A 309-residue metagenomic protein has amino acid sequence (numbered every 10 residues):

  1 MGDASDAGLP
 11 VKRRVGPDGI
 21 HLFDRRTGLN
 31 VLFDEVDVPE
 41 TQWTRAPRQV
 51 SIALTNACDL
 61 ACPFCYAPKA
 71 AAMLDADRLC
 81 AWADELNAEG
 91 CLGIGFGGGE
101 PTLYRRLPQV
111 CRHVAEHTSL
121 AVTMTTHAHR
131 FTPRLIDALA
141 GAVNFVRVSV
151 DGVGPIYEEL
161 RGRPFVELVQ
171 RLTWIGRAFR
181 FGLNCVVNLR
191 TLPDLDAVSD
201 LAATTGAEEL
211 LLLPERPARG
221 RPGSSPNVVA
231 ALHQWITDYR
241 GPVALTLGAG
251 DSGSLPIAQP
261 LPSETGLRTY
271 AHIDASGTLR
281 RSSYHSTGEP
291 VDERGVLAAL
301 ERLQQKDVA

Functional and structural regions predicted by a protein language model:
M1-K69, A258-D274, T278, S282-Y284 (+1 more regions): N-terminal pre-core extensions flanking Radical SAM catalytic domains
R13-R14, D24, L29-T126, R130-D137 (+1 more regions): Conserved alpha-helical substructure of the radical SAM core
T44, H127-A128, G206-A207, R219 (+1 more regions): Short, intrinsically disordered/low-complexity patches at protein termini and at juxtamembrane boundaries
R48, G90-L92, T118-V122, A142-N144 (+3 more regions): Short, well-ordered coil/turn segments that N-cap beta-strands
L86, R190, L300-R302: Juxtamembrane/interface motifs at transmembrane-helix termini
S149, P155-R280, Y284-R294: Radical SAM enzyme [4Fe-4S]-AdoMet core and its adjacent flexible, acidic and glycine-rich loops/tails across
